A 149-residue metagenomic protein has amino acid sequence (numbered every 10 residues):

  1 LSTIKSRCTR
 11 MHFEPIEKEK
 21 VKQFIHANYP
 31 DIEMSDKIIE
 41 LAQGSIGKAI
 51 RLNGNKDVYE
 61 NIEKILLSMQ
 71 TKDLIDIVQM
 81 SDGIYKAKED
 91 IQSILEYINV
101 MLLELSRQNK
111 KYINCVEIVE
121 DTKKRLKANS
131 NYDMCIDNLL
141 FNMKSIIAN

Functional and structural regions predicted by a protein language model:
S2-N99, E104-N149: Charged, glycine-rich active-site and insertion segments that engage polyanionic ligands
